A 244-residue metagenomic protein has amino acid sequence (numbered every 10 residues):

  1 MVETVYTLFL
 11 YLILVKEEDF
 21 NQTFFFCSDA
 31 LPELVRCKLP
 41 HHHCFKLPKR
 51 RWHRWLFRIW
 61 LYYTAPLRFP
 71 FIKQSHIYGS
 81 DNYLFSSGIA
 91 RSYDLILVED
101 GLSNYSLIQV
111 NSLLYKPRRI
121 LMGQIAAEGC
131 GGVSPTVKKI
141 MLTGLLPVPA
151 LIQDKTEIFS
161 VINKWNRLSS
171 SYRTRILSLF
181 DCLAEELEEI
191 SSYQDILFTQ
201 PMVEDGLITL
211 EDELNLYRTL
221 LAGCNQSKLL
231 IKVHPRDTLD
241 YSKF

Functional and structural regions predicted by a protein language model:
M1-S134: Active-site and donor-binding regions of nucleotide-sugar-utilizing enzymes
V15-K16, L67-F69, D181-S191, L221: Short boundary motifs at domain starts and secondary-structure transition points
D19-F20, I72-K73, E186-L197, P201 (+1 more regions): A short, charged/proline- and glycine-enriched loop that marks the coil->beta-strand transition at the N-terminal
P32-E33, C37, M202-D205, R236-L239: Short, catalytically relevant binding-site loops at active-site mouths
L114-I196: A nucleotide-sugar donor-handling region in carbohydrate enzymes
T199, C224-F244: Catalytic donor nucleotide-activated moiety binding site of glycosyltransferases and closely related
T199-E211: Surface-exposed cleft-lining segments at the edges of enzyme active sites
L210-R218: Signature of uroporphyrinogen-III synthase
